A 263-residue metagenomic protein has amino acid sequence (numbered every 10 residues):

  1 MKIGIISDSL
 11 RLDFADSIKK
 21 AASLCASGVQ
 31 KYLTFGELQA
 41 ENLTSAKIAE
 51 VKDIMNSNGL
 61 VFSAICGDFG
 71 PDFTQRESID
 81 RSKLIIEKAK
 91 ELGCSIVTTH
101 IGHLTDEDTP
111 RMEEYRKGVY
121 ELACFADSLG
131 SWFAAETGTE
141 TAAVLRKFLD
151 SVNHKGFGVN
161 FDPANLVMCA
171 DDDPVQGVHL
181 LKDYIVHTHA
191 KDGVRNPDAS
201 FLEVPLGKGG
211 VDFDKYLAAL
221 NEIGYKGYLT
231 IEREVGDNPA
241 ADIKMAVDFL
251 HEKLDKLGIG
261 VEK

Functional and structural regions predicted by a protein language model:
M1-L12: Boundary/entry segment of secreted carbohydrate-active catalytic domains
I5, G28-V29, I65, V119-G210 (+1 more regions): Acidic/histidine-rich catalytic cores of soluble enzymes
D16-K19, I54-S57, P71-V159, M168 (+1 more regions): Active-site acidic/histidine proton-transfer and metal-coordination neighborhood in alpha/beta enzyme cores
D16-T34, L92-G93: Catalytic domains of carbohydrate-active enzymes, especially glycoside hydrolases
A21, V29, M55, A89 (+5 more regions): Conserved, mostly hydrophobic/aromatic
A26, A89, C94, I185 (+1 more regions): A structural motif
Q30-K52, H103-E107: Glycine-rich, proline-tolerant flexible connector loops at the mouths of alpha/beta enzymes
P239-G260: C-terminal helical cap(s) of enzyme catalytic domains, especially alpha/beta-barrels
